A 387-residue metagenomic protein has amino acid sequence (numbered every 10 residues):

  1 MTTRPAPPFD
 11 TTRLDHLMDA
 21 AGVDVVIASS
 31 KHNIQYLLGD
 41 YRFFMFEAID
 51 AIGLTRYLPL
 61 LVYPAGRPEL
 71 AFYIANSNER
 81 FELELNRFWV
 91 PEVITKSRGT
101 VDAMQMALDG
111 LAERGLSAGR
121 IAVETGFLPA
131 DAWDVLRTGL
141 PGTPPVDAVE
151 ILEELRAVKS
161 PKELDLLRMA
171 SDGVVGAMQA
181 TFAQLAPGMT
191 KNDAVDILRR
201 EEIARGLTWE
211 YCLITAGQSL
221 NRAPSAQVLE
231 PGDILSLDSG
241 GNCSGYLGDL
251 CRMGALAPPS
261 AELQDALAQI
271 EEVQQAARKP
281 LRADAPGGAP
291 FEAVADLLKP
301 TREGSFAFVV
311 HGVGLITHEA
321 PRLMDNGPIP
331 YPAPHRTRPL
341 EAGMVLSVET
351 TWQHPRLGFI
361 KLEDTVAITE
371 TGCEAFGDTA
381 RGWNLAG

Functional and structural regions predicted by a protein language model:
M1-G387: Active-site neighborhoods and metal-handling regions in enzymes and metal-associated proteins
